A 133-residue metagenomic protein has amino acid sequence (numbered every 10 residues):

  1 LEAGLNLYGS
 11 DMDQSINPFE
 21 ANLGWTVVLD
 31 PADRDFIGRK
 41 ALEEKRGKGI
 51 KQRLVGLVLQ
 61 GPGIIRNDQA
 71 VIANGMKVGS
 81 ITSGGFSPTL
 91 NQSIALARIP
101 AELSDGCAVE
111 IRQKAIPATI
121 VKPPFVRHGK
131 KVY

Functional and structural regions predicted by a protein language model:
E2-Y133: Conserved, structured C-terminal
